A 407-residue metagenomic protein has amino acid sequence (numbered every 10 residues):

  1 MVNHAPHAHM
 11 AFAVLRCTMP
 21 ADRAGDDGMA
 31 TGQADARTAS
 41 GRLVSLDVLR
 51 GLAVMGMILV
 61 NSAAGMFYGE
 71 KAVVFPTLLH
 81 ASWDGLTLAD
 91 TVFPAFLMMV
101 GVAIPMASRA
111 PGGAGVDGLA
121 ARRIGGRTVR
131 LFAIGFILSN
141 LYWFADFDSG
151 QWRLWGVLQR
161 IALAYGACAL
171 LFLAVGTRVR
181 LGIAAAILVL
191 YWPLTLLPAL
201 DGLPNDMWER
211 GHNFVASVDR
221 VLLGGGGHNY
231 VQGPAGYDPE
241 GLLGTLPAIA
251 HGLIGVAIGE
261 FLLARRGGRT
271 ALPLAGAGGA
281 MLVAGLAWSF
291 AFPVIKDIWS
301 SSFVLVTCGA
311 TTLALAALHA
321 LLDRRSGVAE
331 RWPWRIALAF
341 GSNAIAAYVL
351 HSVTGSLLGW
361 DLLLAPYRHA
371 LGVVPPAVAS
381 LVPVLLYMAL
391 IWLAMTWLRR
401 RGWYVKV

Functional and structural regions predicted by a protein language model:
N3-H4, A11-V407: Alpha-helical transmembrane segments and their immediate juxtamembrane cytosolic regions
